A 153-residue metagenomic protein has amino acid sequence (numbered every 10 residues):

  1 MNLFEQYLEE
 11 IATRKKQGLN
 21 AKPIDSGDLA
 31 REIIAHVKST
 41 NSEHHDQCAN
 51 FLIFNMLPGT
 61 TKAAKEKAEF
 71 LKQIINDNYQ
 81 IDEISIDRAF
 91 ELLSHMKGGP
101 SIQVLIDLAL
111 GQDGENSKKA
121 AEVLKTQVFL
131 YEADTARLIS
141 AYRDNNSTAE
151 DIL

Functional and structural regions predicted by a protein language model:
N2-S39: Amphipathic alpha-helical packing elements
F4, L29-A30, H44-H45, K67-A68 (+5 more regions): Short amphipathic alpha-helical segments that mediate assembly, nucleic-acid/protein binding, or membrane association
F4-Y7, T126-L153: Eukaryotic acidic, Ser/Thr-rich intrinsically disordered low-complexity regions
L19-K22, D46-T61, E83-G98, D107 (+2 more regions): Structural detector for internal amphipathic alpha-helices that build alpha-solenoid repeat scaffolds
G27-I34, P58-D77, G98-L110, F129-A141: Amphipathic alpha-helical scaffolding segments comprising HEAT/armadillo-like alpha-solenoid repeats
I34-H45, A49-L52: Short, contiguous, helix-prone interaction/anchoring segments in small proteins
S42, Y79-I84, G114-K118, N145-A149: Alpha-helix N-cap/helix-start positions at coil->helix boundaries
